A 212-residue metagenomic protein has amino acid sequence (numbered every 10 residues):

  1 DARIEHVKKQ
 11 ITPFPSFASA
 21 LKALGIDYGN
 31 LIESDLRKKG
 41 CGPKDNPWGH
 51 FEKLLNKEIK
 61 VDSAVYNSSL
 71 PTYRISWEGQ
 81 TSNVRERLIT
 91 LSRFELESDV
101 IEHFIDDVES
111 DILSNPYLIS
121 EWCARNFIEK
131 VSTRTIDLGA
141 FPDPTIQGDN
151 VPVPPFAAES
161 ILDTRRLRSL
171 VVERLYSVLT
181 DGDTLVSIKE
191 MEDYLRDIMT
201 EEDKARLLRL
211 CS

Functional and structural regions predicted by a protein language model:
D1-S212: Helicase P-loop NTPase motor core of nucleic-acid translocases
